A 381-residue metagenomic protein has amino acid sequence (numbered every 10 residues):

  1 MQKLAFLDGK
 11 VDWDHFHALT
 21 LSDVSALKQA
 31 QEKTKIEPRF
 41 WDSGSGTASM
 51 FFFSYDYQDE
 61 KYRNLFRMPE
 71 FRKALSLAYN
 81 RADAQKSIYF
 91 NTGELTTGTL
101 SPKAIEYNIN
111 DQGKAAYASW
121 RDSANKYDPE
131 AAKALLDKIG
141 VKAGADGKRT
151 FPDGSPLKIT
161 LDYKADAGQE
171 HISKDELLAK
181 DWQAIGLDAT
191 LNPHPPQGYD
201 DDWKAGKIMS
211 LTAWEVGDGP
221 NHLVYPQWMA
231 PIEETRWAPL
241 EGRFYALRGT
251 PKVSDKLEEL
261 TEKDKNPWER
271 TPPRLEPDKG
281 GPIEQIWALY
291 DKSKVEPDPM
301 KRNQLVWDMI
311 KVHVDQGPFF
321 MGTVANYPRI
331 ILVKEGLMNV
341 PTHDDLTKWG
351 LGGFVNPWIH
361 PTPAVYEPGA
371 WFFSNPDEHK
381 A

Functional and structural regions predicted by a protein language model:
M1-Q58, A82, K86-I88, T92-L95 (+2 more regions): Extracellular/periplasmic solute-recognition and catalytic clefts
Q2, L7, L177-I185: A short alpha-helix/helix-coil micro-patch that ends at or immediately precedes a cysteine
W13-F16, V141-D146, Q183-Q197: Short, well-structured beta-strand/strand-turn elements
F40-S49, S76-A118, E130-A131, Q169-K180 (+1 more regions): Detector for C-terminal structural segments
Y57-K86: Extended ligand-binding regions for polar small-molecule ligands
P69, K126-T160: Immediate post-signal peptide segment of exported/extracytoplasmic ligand-binding proteins
P156-D166, A189-L191: Short, well-ordered beta-strand elements
